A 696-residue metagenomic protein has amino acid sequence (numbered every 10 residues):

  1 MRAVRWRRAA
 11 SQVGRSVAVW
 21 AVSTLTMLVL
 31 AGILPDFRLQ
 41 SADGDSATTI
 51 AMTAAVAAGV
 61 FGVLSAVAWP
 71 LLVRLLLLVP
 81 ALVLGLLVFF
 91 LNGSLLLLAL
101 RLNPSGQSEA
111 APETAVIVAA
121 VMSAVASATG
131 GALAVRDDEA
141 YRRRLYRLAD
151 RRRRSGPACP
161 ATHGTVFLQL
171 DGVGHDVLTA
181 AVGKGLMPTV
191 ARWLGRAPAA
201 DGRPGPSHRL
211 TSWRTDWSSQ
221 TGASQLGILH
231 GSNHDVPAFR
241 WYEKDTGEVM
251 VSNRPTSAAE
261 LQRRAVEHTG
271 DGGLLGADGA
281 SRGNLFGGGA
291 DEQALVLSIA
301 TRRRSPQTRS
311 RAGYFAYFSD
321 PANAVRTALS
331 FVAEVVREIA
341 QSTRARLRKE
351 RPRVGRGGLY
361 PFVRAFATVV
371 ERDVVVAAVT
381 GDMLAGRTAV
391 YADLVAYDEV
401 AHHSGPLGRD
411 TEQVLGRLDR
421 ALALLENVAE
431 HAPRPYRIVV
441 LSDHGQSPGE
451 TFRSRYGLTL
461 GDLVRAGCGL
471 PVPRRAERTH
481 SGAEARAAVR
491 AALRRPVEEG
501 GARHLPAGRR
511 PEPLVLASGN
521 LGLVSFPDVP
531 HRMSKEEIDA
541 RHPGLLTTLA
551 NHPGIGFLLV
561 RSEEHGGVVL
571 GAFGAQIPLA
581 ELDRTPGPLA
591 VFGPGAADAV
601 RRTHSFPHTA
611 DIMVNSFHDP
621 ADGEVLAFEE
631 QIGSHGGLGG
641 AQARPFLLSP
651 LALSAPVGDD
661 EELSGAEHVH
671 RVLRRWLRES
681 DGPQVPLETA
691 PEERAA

Functional and structural regions predicted by a protein language model:
M1-A10, R144, L148, R153 (+1 more regions): Actinobacteria-biased recognition of intrinsically disordered, low-complexity terminal regions
M1-T114, A128-D137: Juxtamembrane/disordered regions of integral membrane proteins
R101, V135-A140, G231-T388, D393-G405 (+5 more regions): His/Asp/Glu-rich, glycine-adjacent segments that coordinate divalent cations and/or stabilize oxyanion chemistry on
A140-S207, R455: Active-site-proximal N-terminal segment of extracellular/periplasmic enzymes that hydrolyze or transfer
C159-T179, I228, A389-V395, T411 (+4 more regions): Beta-strand elements within well-structured catalytic alpha/beta cores of enzymes that handle phosphate/sulfate esters
T179, G185-M187, R196-Q307, E430-R437 (+2 more regions): Secreted, luminal/periplasmic, and some membrane-associated catalytic domains that remodel anionic oxygen-ester
V369-V370, V374, D382, V390 (+3 more regions): A long, amphipathic alpha-helix that forms part of the scaffold/cap immediately adjacent to metal-dependent active
V591, G595-R674: Low-complexity, glycine/alanine/valine/leucine- and proline-rich hydrophobic stretches
